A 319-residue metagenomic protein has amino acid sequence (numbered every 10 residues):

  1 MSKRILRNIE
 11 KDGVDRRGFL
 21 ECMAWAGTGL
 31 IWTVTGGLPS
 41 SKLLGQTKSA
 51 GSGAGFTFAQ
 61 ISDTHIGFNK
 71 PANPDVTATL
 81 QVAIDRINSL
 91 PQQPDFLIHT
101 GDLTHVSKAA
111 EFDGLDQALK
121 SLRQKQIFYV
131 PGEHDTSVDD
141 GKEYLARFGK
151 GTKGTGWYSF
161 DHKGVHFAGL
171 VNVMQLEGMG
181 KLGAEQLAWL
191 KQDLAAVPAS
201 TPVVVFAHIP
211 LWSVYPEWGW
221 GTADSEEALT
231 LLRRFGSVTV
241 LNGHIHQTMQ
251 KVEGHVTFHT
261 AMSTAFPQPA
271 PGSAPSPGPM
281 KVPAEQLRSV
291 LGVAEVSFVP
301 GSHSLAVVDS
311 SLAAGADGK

Functional and structural regions predicted by a protein language model:
M1-D15, S41-K42: N-terminal secretory signal peptides
R7-N8, C22, S41-D113: N-terminal active-site segment of His-dependent metallophosphoesterases
D15-S40: N-terminal export leaders
A50, K108-P202, D224-T239, K251-M262 (+2 more regions): Extended active-site neighborhood of metal-dependent phosphoesterases/phosphodiesterases
I61-S62, L97-G101, F128-E133, F206-A207 (+2 more regions): Active-site neighborhood of phospho(di)ester-bond hydrolases with catalytic His/Asp-centered motifs
F68-K70, L103-T104, V173-K181, W212-E217: Surface-exposed cleft-lining segments at the edges of enzyme active sites
P198-V214: Short acidic, glycine-rich surface-loop motifs adjacent to enzyme active sites
V307-K319: C-terminal/domain-terminus segments
